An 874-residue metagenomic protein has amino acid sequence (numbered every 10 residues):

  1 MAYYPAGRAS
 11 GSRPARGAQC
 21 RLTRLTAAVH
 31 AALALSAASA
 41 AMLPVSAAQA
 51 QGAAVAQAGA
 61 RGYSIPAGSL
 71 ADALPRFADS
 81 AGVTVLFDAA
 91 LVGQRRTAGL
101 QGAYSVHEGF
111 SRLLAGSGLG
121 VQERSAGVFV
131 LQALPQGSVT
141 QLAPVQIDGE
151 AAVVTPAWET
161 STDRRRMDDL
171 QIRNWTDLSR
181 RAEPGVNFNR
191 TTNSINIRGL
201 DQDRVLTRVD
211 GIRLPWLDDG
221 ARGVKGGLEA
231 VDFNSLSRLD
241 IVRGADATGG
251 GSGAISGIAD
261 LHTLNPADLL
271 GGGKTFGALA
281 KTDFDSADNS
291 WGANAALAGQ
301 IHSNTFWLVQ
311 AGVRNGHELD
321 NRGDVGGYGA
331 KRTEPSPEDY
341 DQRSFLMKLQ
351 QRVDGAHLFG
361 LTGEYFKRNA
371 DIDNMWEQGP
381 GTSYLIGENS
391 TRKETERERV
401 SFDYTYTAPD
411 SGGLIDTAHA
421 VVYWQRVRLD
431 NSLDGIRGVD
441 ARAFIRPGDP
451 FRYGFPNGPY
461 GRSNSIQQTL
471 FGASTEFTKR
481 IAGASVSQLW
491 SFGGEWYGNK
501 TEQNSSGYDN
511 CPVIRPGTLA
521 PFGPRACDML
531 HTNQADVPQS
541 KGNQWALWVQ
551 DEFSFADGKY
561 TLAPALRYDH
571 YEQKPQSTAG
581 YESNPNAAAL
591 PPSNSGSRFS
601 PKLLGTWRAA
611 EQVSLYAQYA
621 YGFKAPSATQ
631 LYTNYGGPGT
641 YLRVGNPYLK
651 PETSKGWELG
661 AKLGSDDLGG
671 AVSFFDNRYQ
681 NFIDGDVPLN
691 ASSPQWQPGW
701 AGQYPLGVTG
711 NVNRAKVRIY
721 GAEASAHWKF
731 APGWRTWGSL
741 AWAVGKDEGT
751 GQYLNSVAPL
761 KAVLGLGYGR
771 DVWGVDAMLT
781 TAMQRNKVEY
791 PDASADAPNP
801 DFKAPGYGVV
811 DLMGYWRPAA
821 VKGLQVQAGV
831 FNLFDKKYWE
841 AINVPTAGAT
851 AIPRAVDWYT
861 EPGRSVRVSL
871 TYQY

Functional and structural regions predicted by a protein language model:
L74, D79, T84, D88-Q94 (+6 more regions): Acidic, small-polar-rich N-terminal luminal/periplasmic segments of exported/outer-membrane proteins
T275-L279, N289-G292, A296-K393, Y790: Periplasmic-side early beta-strands and strand-to-turn transitions of outer-membrane beta-barrels
S336-E338, A356-G413, V427-R437, R442 (+2 more regions): Flexible loop and strand-edge segments within Gram-negative outer membrane beta-barrel domains
G461, L470-F477, V644-K650, G656 (+3 more regions): Outer membrane beta-barrel strand-and-loop segments of large Gram-negative receptors, especially TonB-dependent
S487-L489, E495, A535-N677, K729 (+2 more regions): Structural signature of Gram-negative outer-membrane beta-barrels, strongest in the C-terminal barrel of TonB-dependent
F555-L562, F675-Y679, Q697-D792, S869-Q873: Gram-negative outer-membrane beta-barrel transporters
F623, R678-N681, G685-V687, Q784-Y790 (+1 more regions): C-terminal beta-signal and adjacent terminal beta-strands/loops of Gram-negative outer-membrane beta-barrel proteins
K746-D747, S756-A819, F831-D835, W839 (+1 more regions): C-terminal beta-barrel architecture of Gram-negative outer-membrane proteins
